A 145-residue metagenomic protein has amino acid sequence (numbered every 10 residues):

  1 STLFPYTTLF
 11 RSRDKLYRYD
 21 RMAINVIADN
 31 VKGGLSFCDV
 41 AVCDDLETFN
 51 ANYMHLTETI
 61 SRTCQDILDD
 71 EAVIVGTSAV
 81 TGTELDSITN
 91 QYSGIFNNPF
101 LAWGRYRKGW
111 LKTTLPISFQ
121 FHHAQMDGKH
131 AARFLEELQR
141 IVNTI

Functional and structural regions predicted by a protein language model:
S1, D45-F49, H130, F134: Short amphipathic alpha-helical segments
T2-L9: Short, small-residue-biased leader/transition segments that mark boundaries at the very start of proteins
P5, M22, E71-V73, I95-N97 (+1 more regions): A generic structural signal for well-ordered coil/turn residues at beta-strand boundaries that shape enzyme active-site
F10-D20, I24-C38, L46-F49, I88 (+1 more regions): Catalytic/RNA-binding core of pseudouridine synthases
L16-R18, D66-D69, S93: Short, conserved, surface-exposed binding loops centered on an aromatic residue
A28-L85: Helical lid/core segments from catalytic subdomains that handle acyl or acyl-like groups
S61, L138-I145: A common structural junction motif
D86-Q120, A124-M126, A131-Q139: Intrinsically disordered, low-complexity linker/assembly segments
